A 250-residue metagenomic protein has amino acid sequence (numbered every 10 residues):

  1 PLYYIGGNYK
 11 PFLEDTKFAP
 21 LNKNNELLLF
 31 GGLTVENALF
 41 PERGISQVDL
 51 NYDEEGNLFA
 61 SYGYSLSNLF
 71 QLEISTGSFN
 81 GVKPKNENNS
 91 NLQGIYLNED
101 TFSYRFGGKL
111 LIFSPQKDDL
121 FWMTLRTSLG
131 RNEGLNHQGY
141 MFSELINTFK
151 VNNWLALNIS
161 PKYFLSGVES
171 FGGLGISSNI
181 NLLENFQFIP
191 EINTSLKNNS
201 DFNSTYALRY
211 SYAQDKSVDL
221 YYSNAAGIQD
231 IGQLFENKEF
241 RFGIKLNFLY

Functional and structural regions predicted by a protein language model:
P1-G134, Q138-S143, T148-F164, N179-N198 (+1 more regions): Transmembrane beta-barrel domains of Gram-negative outer membranes and organellar outer membranes
S166-E169: Short helix-loop boundary/capping segments
